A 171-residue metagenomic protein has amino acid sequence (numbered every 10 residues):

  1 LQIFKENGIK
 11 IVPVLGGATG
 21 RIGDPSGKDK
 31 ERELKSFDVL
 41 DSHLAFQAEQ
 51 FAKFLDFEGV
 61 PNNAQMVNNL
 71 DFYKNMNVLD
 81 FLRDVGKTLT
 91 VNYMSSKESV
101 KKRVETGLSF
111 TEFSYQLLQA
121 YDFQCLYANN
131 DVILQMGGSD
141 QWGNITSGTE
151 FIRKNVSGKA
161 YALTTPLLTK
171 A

Functional and structural regions predicted by a protein language model:
L1, G20-D24, K30, N75: Short active-site-adjacent helix-start/loop capping segments
L1-L15: Histidine-anchored nucleotide/phosphate-binding helix
V12-T19, A45-E58, N62-A64, N68-A171: Alpha-helical recognition segments enriched in aromatics with Gly/Pro capping that present substrate-recognition
P25-D41: A charged helix-plus-loop insertion that forms the helical arch/lid used to bind and gate nucleic-acid substrates
